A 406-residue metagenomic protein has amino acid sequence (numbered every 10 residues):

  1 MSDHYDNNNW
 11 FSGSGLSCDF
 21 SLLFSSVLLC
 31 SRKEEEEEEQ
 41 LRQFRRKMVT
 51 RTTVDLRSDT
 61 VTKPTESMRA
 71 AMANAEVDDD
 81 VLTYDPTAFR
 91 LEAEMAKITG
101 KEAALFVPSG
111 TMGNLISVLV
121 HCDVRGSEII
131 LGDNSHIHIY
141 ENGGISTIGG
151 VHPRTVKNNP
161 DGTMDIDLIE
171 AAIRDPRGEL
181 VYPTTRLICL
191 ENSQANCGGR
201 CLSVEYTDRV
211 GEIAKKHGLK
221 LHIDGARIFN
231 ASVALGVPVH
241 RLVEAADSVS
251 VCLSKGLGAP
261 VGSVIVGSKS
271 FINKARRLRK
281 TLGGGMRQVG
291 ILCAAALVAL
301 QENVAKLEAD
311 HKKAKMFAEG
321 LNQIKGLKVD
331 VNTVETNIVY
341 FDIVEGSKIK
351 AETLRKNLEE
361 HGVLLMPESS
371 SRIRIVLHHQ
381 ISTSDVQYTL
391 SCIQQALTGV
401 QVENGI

Functional and structural regions predicted by a protein language model:
S2-D6, W10-R32, L41-H361, M366-I381 (+1 more regions): Conserved PLP-enzyme active-site core in the AAT-like
